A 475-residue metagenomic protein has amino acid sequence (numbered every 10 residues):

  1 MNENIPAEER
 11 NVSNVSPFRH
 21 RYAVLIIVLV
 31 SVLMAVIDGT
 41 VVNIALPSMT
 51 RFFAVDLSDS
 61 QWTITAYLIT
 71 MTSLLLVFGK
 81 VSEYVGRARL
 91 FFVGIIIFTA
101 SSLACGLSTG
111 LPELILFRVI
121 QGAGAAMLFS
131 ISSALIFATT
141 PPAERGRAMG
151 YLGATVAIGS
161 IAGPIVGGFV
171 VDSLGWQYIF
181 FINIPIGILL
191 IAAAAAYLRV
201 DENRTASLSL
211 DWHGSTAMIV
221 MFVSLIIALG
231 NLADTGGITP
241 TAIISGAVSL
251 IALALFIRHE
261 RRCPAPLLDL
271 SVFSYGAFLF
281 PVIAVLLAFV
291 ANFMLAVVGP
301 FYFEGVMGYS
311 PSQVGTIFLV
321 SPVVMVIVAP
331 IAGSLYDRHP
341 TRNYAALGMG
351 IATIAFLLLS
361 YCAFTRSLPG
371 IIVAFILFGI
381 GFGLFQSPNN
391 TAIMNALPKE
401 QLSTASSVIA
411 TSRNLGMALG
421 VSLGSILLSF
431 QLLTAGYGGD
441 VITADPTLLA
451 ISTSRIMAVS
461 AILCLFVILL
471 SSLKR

Functional and structural regions predicted by a protein language model:
N2-P6, L433-I442: Peri-membrane helix termini and adjoining interfacial loops of integral membrane proteins
N2-Y197, V328, A332, R338-H339 (+6 more regions): Transmembrane-helix bundle of Major Facilitator Superfamily
Y22-I37, V42-I44, L57, T63 (+5 more regions): 12-transmembrane solute porter fold
G79, A88, F117, Q177 (+4 more regions): Structural detector for helix-capping/boundary residues
L111, G175, E202-A206, L232-I238 (+1 more regions): Membrane-interface helix caps and helix-loop-helix hairpins in membrane proteins
L135, T139, F169, A193 (+7 more regions): A residue-level signal for alpha-helical anchor/packing sites in multi-pass solute transporters
I184-N203, I219-N231, V248-R262, V467-R475: C-terminal membrane-cytosol helix-exit motif in multi-pass small-molecule transporters
A206-M218: Membrane-interface "helix-start" segments
